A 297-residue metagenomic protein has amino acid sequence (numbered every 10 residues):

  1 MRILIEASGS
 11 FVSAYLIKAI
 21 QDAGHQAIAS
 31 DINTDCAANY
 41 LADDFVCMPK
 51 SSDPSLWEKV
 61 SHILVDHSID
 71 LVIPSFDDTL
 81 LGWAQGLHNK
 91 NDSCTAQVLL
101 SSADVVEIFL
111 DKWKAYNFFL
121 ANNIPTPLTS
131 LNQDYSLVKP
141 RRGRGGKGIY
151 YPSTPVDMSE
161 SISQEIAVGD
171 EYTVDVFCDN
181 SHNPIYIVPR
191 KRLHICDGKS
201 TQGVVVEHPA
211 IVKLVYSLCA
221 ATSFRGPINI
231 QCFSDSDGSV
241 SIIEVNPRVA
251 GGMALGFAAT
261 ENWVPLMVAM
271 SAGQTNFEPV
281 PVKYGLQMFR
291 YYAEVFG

Functional and structural regions predicted by a protein language model:
M1-L99: ATP-binding N-terminal substructure of ATP-dependent carboxylate-amine bond-forming enzymes
M1-S30, V65-S68, N180-H182, A221 (+2 more regions): Preference for protein termini
L4-I5, L71-P74, L128, I162-Q164 (+1 more regions): Short catalytic-loop micro-motif centered on adjacent basic/acidic residues
S30, V138, Q164, I230 (+1 more regions): Active-site flanking residues adjacent to catalytic metal/cofactor-binding acidic residues
V46, H67, P209-K213, S217-G297: ATP-dependent carboxylate activation and anion-phosphoryl transfer catalytic cores that bind Mg-ATP to form
G86-K90, A103-E171, C178-N183, H208-K213: Active-site nucleotide/adenylate-binding loops and adjacent lid/helix of ATP-dependent enzymes
I149-F224, Q231-S241: Phosphate-binding site of ATP-dependent enzymes
